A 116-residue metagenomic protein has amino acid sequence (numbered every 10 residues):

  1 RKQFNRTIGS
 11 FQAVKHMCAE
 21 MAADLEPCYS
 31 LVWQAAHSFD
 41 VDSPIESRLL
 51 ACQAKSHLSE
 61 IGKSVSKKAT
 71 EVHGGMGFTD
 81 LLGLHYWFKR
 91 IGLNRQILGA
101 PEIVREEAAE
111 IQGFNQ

Functional and structural regions predicted by a protein language model:
R1-Q116: Alpha-helical interface subdomain recognition
